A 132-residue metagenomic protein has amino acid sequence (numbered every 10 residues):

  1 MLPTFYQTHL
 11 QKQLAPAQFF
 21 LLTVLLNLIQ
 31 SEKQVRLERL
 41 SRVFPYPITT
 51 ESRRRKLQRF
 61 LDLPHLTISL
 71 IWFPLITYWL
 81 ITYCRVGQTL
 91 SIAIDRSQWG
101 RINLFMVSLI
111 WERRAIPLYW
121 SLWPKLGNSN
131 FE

Functional and structural regions predicted by a protein language model:
M1-E132: Conserved, well-structured functional cores that handle cations and Mg-NTP chemistry
